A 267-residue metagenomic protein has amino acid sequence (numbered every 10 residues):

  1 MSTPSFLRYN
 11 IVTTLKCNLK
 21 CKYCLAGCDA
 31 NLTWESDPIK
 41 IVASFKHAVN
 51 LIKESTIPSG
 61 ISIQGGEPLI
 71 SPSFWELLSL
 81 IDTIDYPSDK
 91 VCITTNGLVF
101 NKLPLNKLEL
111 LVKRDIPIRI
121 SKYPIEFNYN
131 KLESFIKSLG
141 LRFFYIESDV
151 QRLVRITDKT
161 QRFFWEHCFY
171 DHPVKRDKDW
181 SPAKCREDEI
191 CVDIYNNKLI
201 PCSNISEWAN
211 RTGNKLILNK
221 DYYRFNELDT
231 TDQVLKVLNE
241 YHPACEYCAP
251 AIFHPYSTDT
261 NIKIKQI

Functional and structural regions predicted by a protein language model:
M1-T95, F100-L103: Conserved alpha-helical substructure of the radical SAM core
F6-R8, D115, E189, H242: Extracellular structured ligand-interaction cores
S36-K40, F127, L228-D229: Short coil/turn linker and secondary-structure boundary residues
S44-H47, F135, V237: Charge-rich, solvent-exposed alpha-helical interaction surfaces
K53-T56, L111-K113, N239: Flexible, charged surface loops at secondary-structure boundaries
I70-N196, I200-N204: Conserved AdoMet/S-adenosylmethionine-binding subsite of the radical SAM
H167-I267: Accessory C-terminal segments flanking Radical SAM cores
